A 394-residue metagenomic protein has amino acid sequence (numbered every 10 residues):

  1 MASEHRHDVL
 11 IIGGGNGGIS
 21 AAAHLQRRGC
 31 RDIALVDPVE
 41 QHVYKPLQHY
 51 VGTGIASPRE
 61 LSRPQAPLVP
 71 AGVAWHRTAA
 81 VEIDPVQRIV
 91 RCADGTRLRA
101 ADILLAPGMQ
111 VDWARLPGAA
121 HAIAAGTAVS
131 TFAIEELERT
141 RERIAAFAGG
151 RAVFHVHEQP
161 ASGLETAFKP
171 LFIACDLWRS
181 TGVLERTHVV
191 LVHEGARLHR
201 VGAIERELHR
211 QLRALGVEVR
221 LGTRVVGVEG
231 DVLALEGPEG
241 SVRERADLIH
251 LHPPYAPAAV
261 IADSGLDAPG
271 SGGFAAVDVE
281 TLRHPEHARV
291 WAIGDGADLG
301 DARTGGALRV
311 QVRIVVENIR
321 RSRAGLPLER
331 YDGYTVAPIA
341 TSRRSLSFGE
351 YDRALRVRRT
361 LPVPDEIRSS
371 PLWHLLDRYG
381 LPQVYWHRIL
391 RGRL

Functional and structural regions predicted by a protein language model:
A2-A74, E158-G202: Beta1-alpha1 glycine-rich phosphate/pyrophosphate-binding loop at the start of Rossmann-like nucleotide-binding domains
A2-H7, V73-K169, I173-G182, E239 (+1 more regions): FAD-binding core/adjacent interface of flavoenzyme oxidoreductases
Y50-G54, A122, E207-L208, A268: Short, hinge-like loop/turn segments at secondary-structure boundaries
V73-V86, L98, C175-G273, E329: A Rossmann-like FAD-binding core segment of flavoenzymes
R115, H121-A148, D247-V310: FAD-site-proximal beta/loop scaffold in flavoenzymes
A148-R220, T304-P338: Rossmann-like dinucleotide-binding core of oxidoreductases
V316-L394: C-terminal, flexible cofactor-proximal segment of oxidoreductases
